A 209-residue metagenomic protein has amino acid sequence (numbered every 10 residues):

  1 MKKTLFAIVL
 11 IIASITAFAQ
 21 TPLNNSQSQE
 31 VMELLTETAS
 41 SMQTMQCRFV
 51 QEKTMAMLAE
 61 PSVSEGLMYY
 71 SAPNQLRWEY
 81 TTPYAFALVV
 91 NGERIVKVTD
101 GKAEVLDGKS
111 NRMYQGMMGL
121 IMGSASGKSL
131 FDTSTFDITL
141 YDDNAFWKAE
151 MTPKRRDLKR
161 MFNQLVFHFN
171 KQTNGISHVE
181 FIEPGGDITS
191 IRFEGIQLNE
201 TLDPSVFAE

Functional and structural regions predicted by a protein language model:
T4-A13: Sec-dependent N-terminal signal peptides
A17-A19: Boundary at the C-terminal end of the N-terminal hydrophobic targeting segment
T21, L67-G119, T189, G195: An acidic-aromatic
T21-N24, V31, T36-R48, K53 (+2 more regions): Flexible, processing/modification-adjacent segments and terminal tails in exported/periplasmic/extracellular proteins
A56-E60, A87, D157-R160, G185: Short glycine/serine/proline-enriched coil/turn segments at secondary-structure junctions
V63-E65, Y84, N91, R160-Q164 (+1 more regions): Short, surface-exposed coil-to-beta transition loops
E65-L67, R77, A85-A87, D137-T139 (+1 more regions): Short, surface-exposed charged micro-motifs
L106, S129-E209: Gly/Pro-enriched, hydrophobic low-complexity segments that function as extracytoplasmic propeptides/linkers
